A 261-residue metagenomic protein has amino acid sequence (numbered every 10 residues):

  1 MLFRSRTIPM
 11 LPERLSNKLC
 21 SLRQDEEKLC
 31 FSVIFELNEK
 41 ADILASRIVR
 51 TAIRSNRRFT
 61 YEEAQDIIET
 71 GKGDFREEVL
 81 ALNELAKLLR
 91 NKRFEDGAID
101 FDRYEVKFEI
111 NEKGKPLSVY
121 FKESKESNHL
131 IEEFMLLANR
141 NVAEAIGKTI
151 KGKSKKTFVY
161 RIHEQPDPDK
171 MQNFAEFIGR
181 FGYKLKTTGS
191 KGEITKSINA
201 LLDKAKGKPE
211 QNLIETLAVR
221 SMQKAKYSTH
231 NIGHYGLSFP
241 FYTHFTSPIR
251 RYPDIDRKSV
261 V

Functional and structural regions predicted by a protein language model:
M1-V261: Electropositive polyanion-binding surfaces
